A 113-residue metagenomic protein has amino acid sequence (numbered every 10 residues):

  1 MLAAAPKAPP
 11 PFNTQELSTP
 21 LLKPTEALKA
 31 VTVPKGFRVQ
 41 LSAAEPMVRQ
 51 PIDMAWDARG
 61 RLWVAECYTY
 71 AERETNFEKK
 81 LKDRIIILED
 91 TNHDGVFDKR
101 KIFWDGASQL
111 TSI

Functional and structural regions predicted by a protein language model:
L2-I113: Beta-propeller domains with acidic blade repeats across secreted/periplasmic ectodomains and cytosolic WD/CNH propellers
